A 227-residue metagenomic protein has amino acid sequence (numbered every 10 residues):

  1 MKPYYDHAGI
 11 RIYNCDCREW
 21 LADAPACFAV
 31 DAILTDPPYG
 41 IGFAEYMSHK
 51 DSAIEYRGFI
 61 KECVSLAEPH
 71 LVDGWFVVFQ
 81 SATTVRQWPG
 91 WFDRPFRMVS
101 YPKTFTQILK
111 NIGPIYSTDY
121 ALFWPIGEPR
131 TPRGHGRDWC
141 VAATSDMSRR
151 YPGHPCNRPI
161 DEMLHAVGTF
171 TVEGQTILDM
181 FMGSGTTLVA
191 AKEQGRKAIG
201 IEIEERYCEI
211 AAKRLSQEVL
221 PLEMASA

Functional and structural regions predicted by a protein language model:
M1, Q217-A227: Glycine- and charge-rich intrinsically disordered segments
M1-C208: Core catalytic lobe of class I
A211: Conserved SAM-binding loop
